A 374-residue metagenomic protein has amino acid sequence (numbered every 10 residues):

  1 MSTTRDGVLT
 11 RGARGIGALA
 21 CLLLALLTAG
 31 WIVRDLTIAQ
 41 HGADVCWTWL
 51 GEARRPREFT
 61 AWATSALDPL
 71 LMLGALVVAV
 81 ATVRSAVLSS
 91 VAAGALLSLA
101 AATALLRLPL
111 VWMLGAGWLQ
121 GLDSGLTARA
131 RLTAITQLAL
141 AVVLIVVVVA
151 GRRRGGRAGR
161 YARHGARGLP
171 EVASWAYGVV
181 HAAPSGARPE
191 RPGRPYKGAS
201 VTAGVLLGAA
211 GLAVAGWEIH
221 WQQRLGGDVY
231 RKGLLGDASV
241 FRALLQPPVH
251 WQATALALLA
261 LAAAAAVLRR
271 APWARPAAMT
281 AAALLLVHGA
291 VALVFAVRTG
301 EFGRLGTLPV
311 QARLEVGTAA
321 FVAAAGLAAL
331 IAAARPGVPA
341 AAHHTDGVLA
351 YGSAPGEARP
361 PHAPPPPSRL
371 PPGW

Functional and structural regions predicted by a protein language model:
M1, S174-Y177, H181, P339-W374: Intrinsically disordered, low-complexity Pro/Gly-rich regions
M1-F59, G211: Hydrophobic, helix-prone linear segments
G7-A25, A79-L99, R194-G211, R269-M279: Alpha-helical transmembrane segments and their helix-start/interface "positive-inside/aromatic belt" motifs in integral
C21-D35, A75-V78, T103-L110, L140-L144 (+4 more regions): Helical transmembrane-bundle signal
A25, P272-R275, M279-H343: C-terminal functional regions that serve as terminal interaction/effector modules
I32-L71, L108-I135, G216-T254, V291-T318: Membrane interfacial helix motifs at helix-loop boundaries and amphipathic/re-entrant anchors
L67-V78, T133-R157, L256-A260, G317-R335: Hydrophobic cores of alpha-helical transmembrane segments in multi-pass inner/ER membrane proteins, independent
R129-A260: Generic multipass alpha-helical transmembrane bundles of integral membrane proteins
